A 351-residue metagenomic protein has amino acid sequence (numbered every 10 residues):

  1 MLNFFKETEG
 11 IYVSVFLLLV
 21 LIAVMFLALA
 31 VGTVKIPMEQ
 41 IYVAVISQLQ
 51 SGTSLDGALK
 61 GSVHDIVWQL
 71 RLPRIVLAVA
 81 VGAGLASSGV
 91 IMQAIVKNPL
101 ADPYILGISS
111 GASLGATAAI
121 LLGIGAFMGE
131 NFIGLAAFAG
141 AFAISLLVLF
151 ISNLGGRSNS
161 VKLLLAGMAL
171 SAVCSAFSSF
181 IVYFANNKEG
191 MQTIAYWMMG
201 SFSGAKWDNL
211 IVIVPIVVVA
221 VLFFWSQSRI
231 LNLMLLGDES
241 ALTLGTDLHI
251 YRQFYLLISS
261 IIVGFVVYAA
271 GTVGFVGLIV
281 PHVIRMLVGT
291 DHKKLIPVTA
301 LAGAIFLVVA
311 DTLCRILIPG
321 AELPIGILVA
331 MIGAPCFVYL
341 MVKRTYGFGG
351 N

Functional and structural regions predicted by a protein language model:
M1-N351: Alpha-helical transmembrane segments in inner-membrane proteins
